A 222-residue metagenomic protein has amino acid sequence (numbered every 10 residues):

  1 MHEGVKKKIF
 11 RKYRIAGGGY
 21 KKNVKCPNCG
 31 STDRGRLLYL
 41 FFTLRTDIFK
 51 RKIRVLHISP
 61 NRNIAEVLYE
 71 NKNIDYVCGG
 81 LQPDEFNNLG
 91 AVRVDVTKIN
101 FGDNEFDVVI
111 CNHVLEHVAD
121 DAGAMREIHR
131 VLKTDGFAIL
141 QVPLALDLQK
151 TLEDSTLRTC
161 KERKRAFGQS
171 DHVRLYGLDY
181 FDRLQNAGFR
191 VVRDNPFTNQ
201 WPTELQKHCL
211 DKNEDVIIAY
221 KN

Functional and structural regions predicted by a protein language model:
M1-N100, N195, N199-N222: Conserved N-terminal segment of class I S-adenosyl-L-methionine
I58, V109-I110: Hydrophobic beta-strand segment of the Class I
I110-N112, G123: PRPP/pyrophosphate-binding module of the type I phosphoribosyltransferase fold
H113-H117: Short catalytic micro-motifs in class I SAM-dependent methyltransferases
A119-N222: S-adenosyl-L-methionine-dependent methyltransferase catalytic module, highlighting the catalytic core
